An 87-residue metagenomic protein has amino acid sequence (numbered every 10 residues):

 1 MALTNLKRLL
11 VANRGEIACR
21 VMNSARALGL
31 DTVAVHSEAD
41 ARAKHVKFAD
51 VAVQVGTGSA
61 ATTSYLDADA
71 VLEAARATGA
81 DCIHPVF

Functional and structural regions predicted by a protein language model:
M1-F87: N-terminal beta-alpha lobe that positions the nucleotide/phosphoryl donor in ATP/NTP-coupled carboxylate activation
